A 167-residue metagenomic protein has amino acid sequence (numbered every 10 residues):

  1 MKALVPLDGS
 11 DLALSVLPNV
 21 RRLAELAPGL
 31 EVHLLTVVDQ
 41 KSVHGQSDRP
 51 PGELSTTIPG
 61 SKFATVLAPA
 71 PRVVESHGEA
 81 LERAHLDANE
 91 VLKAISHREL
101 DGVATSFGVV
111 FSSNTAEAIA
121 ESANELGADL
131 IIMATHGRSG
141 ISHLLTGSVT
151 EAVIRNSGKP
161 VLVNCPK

Functional and structural regions predicted by a protein language model:
M1-V74: Small/aliphatic-rich secondary-structure junction motif
V5, V20, L26, V32-L34 (+4 more regions): Short, structured motif recognition centered on aromatic/hydrophobic residues
D8-G9, F111, G137: Structured loop/turn residues at secondary-structure junctions
L12, E117-K167: Gly/Ser-rich helix-loop-strand patches that form or flank binding pockets for ribonucleotide-derived cofactors
R22, S76-L86, E90, A94-I131: Structural beta-alpha unit
E31, A104-S106, P160: Conserved beta-strand segments of alpha/beta enzyme cores
L35-V37, G108-S112, N164-P166: Conserved beta-strand termini and adjacent loop/short-helix elements that scaffold enzyme active sites in alpha/beta
